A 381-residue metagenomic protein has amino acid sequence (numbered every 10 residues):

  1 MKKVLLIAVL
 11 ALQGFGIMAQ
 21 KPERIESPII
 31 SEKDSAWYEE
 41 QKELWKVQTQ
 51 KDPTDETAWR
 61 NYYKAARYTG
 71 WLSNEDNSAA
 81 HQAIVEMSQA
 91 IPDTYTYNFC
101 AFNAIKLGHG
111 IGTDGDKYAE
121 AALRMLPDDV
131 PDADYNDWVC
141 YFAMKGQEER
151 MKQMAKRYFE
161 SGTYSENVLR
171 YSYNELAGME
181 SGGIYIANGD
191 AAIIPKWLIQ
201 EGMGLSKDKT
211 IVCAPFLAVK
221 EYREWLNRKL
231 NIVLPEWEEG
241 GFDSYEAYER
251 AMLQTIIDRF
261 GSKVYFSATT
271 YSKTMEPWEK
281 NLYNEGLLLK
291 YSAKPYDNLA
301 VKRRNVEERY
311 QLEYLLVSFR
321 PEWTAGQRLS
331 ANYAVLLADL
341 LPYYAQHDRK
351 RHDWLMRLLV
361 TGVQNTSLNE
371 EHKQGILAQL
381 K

Functional and structural regions predicted by a protein language model:
M1-E23: Bacterial Sec-dependent N-terminal signal peptides
Q20-S181, E201-K381: ER/secretory pathway lumenal C-terminal domains and tails of membrane proteins involved in glycoprotein biogenesis
I186-D190, A214-P215: Short His-Asn-centered micro-motif
I194-P195: Phosphate- and divalent-cation-binding pockets in alpha/beta enzyme and binding domains that engage nucleotide-derived
